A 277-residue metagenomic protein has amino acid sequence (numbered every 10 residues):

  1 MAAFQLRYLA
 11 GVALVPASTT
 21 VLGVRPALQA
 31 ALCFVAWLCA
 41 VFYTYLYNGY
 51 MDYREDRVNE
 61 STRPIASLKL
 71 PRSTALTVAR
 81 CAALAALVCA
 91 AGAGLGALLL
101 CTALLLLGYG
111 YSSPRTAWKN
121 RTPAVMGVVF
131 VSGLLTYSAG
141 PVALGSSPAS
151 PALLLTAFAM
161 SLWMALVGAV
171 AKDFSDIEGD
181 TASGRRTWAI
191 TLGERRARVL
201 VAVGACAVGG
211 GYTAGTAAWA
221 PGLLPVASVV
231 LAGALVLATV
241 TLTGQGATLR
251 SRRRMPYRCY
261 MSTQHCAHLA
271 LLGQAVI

Functional and structural regions predicted by a protein language model:
M1-I277: Multi-pass alpha-helical membrane architecture of UbiA-family and related isoprenoid/lipid prenyltransferases
